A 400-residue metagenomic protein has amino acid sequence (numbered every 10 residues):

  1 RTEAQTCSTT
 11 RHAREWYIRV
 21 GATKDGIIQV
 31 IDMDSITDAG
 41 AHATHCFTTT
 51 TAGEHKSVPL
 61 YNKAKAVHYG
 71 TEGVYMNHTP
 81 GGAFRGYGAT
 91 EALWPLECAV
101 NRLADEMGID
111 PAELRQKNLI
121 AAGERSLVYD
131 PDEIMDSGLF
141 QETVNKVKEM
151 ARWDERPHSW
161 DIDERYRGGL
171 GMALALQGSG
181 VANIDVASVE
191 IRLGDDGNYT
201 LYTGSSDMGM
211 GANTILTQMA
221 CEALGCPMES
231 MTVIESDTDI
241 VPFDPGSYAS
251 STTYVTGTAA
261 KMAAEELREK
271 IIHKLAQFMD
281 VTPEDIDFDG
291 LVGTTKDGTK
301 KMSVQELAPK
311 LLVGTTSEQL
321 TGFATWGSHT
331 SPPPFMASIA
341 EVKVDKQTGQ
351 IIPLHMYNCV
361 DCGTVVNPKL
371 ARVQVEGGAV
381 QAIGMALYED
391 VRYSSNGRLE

Functional and structural regions predicted by a protein language model:
R1-E142, E149, E155-E400: Cofactor-binding beta-sheet edge motifs in enzyme active sites
